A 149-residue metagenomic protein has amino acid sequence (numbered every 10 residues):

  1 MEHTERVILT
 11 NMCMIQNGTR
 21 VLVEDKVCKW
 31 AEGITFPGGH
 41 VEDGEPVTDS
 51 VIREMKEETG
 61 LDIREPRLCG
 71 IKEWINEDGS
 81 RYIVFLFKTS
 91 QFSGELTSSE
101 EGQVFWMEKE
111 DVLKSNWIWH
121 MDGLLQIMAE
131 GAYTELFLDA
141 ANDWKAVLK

Functional and structural regions predicted by a protein language model:
M1-V21, P37: Conserved N-terminal beta-strand and adjoining loop/helix that marks the start of the Nudix/MutT-like hydrolase domain
I8, Q16, F36, I63 (+1 more regions): Short connector loops at helix/strand junctions that flank enzyme active sites, especially segments positioning acidic
M14, V23, L86-K88, W106: Conserved hydrophobic/aromatic beta-strand scaffold that supports enzyme active sites
R20-R53, W144-K149: Conserved Nudix-box catalytic region and its N-terminal flanking loop in Nudix hydrolases and closely related
D62-G70: A short coil-to-beta-strand element that immediately follows conserved catalytic motifs
W74-E95, G123-I127: Active-site-adjacent beta-strand/loop module that shapes the phosphate/pyrophosphate-binding cleft
K88, T97-A129, V147-K149: NUDIX/MutT-family hydrolases
E130-K149: Acidic/histidine-enriched, glycine/proline-rich intrinsically disordered or flexible terminal extensions
